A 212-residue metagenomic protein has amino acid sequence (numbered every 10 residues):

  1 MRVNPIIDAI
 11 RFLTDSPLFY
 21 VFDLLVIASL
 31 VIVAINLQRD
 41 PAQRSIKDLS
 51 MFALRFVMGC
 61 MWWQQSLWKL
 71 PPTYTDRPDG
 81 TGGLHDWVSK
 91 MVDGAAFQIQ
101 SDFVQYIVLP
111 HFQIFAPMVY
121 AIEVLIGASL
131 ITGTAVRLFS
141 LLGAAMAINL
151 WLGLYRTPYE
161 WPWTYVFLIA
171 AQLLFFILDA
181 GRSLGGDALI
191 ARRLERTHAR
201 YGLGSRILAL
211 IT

Functional and structural regions predicted by a protein language model:
M1-A121, T132-T212: Extended, low-polarity transmembrane helix blocks
L125-S129: Transmembrane-helix motifs of polytopic, lipid-linked glycan transferases
